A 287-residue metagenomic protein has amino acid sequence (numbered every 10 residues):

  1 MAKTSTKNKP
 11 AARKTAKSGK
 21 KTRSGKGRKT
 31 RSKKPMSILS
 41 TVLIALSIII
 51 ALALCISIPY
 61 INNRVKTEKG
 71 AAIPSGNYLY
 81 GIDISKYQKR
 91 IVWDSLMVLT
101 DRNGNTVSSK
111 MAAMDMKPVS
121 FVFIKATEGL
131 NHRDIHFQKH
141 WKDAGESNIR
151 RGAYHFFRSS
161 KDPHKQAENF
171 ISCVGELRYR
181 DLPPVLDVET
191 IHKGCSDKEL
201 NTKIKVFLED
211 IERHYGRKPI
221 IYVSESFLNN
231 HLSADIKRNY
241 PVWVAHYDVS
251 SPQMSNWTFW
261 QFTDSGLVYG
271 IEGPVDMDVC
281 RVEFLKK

Functional and structural regions predicted by a protein language model:
M1-R28: N-terminal targeting leaders characterized by basic, low-complexity, disordered sequences that direct proteins
K29-V42: Short, low-complexity patches enriched in S/T/P/G
T41-Y60: Hydrophobic membrane-insertion alpha-helices, especially the h-region of bacterial N-terminal signal peptides
I56-G70: Sec-dependent signal peptide cleavage junction
N62-N63, P74-V206, E212-H214: Substrate-binding cleft of extracellular glycoside hydrolase catalytic domains
G70-D94, K237-K287: Functionally critical loop-and-helix segments that line ligand-binding/catalytic clefts of soluble enzyme domains
T100, P118-V119, I149, D235-V242 (+1 more regions): Glycine-enriched alpha-helix->loop->beta-strand junction motifs that scaffold or abut catalytic
L182-Q253: Catalytic domains of cell-wall/extracellular-matrix polysaccharide-remodeling enzymes, centered on de-N-acetylation
